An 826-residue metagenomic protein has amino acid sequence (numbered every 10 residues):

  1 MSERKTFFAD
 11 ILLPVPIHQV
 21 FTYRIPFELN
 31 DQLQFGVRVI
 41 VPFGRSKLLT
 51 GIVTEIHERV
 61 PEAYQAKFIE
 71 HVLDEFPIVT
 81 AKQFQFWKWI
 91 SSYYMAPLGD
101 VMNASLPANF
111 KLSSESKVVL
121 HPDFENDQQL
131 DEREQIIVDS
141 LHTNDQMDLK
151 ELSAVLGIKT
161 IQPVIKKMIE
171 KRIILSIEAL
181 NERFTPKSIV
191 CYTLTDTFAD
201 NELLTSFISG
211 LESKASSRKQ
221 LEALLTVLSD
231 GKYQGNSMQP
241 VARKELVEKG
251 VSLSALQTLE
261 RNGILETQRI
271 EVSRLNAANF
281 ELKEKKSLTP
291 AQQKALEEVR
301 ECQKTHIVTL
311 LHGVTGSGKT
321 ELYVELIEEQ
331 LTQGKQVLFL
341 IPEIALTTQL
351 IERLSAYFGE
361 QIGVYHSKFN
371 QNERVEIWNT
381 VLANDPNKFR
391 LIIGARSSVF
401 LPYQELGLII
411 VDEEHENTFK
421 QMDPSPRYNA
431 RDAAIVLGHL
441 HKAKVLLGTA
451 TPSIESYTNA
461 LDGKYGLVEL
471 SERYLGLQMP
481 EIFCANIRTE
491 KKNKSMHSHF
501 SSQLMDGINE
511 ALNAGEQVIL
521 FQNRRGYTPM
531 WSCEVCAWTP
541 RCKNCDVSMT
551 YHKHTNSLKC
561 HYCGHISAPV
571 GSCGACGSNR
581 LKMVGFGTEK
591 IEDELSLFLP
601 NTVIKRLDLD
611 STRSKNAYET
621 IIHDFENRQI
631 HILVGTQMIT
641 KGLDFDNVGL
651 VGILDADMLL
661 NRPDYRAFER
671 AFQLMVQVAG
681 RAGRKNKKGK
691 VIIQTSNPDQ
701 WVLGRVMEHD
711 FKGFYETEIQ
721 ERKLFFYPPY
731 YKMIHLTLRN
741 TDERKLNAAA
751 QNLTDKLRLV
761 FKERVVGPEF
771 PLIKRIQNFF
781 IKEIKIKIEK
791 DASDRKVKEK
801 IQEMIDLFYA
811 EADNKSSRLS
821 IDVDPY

Functional and structural regions predicted by a protein language model:
M1-T449, G463-L477, V760, D794-Q802 (+1 more regions): Accessory, non-ATPase domains that flank or precede helicase/AAA+ motor cores in DNA-metabolism machines
R4-T6, H18, K187, Y618 (+4 more regions): A general secondary-structure signal for short beta-strands and their flanking turns/coil in non-transmembrane regions
D31, F400, G642, R775-I776: Short glycine/serine/proline-enriched coil/turn segments at secondary-structure junctions
K88-S91, S153, M505, E592 (+4 more regions): Generic solvent-exposed, charged/amphipathic alpha-helical segments that serve as macromolecular interface scaffolds
A96, A108-P122, E134-D139, D145-E151 (+7 more regions): C-terminal accessory/connector segments of nucleic-acid motor ATPases
K283-T289, Q293-L296, K304-N747, D755 (+2 more regions): Inter-lobe coupling/hinge segments of SF2-like helicase ATPases
